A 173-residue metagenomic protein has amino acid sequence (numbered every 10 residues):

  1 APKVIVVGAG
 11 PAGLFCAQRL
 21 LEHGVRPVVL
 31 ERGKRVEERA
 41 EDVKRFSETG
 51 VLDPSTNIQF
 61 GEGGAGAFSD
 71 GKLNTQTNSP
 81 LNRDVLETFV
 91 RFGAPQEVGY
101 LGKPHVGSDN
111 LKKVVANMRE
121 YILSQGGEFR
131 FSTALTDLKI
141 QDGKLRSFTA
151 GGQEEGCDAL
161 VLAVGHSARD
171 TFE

Functional and structural regions predicted by a protein language model:
A1-E173: Residues forming the flavin
